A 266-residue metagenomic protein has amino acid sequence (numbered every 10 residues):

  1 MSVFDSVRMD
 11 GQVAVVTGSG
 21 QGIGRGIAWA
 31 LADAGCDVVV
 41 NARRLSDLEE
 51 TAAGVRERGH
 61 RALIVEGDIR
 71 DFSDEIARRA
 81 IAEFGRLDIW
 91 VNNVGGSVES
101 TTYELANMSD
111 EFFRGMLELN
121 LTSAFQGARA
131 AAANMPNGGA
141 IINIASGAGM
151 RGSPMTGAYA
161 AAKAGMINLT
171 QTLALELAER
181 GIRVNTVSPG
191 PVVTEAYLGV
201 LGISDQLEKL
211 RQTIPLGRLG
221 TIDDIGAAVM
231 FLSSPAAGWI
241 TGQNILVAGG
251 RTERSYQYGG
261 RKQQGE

Functional and structural regions predicted by a protein language model:
S2-S6, T102, R151, M230 (+1 more regions): Short C-terminal tail/terminal secondary-structure segment of NAD(P)H-dependent dehydrogenase/reductase domains
V13, G20-G22: Conserved glycine-rich cofactor-binding loop
T101-L105, S109-R114, L210: Substrate-binding pocket helix/loop in short-chain dehydrogenase/reductase
A128, A162, T170: Active-site helix of classical SDR
A133, L175-E179, G238: Alpha-helical segment proximal to the catalytic Tyr-Lys
S146: Residue(s) in the substrate-gating loop at a strand-loop-helix junction that position the organic substrate next
T186, D205-I240, V247-G249: C-terminal helical subdomain
